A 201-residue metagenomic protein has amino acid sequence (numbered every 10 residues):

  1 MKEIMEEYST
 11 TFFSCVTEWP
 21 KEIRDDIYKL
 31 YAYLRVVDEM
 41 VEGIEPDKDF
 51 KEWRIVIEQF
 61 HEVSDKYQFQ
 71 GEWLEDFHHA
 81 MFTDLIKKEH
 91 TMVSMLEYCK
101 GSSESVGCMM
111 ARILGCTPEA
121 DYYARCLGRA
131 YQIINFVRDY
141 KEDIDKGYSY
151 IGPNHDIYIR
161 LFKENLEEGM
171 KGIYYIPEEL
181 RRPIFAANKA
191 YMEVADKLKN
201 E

Functional and structural regions predicted by a protein language model:
M1-Y131, V137-E201: Catalytic cores of Mg2+-dependent Asp-rich isoprenoid enzymes
